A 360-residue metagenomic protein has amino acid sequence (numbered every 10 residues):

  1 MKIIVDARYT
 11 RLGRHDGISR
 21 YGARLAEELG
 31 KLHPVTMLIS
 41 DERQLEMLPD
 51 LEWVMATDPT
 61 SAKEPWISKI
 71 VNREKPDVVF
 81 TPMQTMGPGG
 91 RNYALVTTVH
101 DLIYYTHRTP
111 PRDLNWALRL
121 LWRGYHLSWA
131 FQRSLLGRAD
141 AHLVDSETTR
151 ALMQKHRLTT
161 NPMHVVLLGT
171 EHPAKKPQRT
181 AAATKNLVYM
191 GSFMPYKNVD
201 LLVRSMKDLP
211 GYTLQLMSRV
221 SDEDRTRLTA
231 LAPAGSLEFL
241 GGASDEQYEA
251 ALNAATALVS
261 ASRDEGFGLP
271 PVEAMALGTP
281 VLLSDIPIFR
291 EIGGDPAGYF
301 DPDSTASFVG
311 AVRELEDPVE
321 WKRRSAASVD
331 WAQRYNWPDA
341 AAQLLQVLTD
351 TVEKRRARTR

Functional and structural regions predicted by a protein language model:
M1-R360: Carbohydrate transferase catalytic cores enriched for Leloir-type hexosyltransferases
